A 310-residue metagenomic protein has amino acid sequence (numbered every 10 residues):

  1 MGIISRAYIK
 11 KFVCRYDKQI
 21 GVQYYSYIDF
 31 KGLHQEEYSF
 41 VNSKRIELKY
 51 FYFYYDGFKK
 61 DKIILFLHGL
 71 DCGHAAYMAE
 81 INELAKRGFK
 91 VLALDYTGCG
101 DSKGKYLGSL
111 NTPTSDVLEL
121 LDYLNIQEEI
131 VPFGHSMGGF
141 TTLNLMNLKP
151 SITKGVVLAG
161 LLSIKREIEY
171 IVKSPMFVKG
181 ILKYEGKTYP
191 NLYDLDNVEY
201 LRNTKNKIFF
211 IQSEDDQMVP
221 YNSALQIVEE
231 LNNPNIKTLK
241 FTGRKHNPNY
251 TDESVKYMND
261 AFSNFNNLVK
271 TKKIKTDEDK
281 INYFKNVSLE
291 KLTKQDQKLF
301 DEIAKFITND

Functional and structural regions predicted by a protein language model:
M1-N42, I46-Y55, F265-N282: An N-terminal hydrophobic leader/cap segment in hydrolases
L70-N82: The serine-hydrolase catalytic nucleophile loop
D71-H74, G98-I126: Catalytic nucleophile-loop/oxyanion-hole region of alpha/beta-hydrolase and closely related hydrolase-like folds
I81-K103: Conserved alpha/beta-hydrolase
N144-N191: Hydrolase active-site cap/lid region
T204, F210-Q212, D216: Short beta-strand/loop motif that positions the catalytic acidic residue of the alpha/beta-hydrolase fold
P220-E230: Short alpha-helix in the alpha/beta-hydrolase fold that links the catalytic acid
N235-D310: C-terminal catalytic histidine-bearing segment of alpha/beta-hydrolase fold enzymes
